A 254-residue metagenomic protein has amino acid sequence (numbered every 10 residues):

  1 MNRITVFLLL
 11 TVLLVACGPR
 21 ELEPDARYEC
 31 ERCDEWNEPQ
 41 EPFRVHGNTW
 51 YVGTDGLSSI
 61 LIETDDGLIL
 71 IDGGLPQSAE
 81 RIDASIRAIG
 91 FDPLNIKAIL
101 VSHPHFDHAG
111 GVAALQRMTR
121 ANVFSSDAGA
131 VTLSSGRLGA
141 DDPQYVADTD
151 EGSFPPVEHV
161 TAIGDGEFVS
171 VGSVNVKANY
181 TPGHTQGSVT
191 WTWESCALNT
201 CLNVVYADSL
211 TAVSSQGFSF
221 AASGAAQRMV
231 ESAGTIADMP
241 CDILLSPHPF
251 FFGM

Functional and structural regions predicted by a protein language model:
N2-L9: Sec-dependent signal peptide recognition, specifically the positively charged N-region followed immediately by
L14-A16: C-terminal motif of bacterial Sec signal peptides marking the signal peptidase cleavage site
G18-R20: Bacterial signal peptide processing site
C33-P39, G73-Q77, S135-D148, S214-G224: Acidic/histidine-rich helix-loop elements that form or flank divalent-metal/phosphate-binding sites at the catalytic
E35-I89, P93, T190-A212: Conserved beta-strand hairpin/beta-sheet module of binuclear metal-dependent hydrolase folds, prominently
N48, I62, D72, H103 (+6 more regions): Divalent metal-coordination and catalytic microenvironments
T49, Q77-E80, R87-F168, C196: Active-site HxH/HxHxD metal-binding segment of metal-dependent hydrolases
L68, L75-Q77, S153-F154, E158-H159 (+2 more regions): Metallo-beta-lactamase
